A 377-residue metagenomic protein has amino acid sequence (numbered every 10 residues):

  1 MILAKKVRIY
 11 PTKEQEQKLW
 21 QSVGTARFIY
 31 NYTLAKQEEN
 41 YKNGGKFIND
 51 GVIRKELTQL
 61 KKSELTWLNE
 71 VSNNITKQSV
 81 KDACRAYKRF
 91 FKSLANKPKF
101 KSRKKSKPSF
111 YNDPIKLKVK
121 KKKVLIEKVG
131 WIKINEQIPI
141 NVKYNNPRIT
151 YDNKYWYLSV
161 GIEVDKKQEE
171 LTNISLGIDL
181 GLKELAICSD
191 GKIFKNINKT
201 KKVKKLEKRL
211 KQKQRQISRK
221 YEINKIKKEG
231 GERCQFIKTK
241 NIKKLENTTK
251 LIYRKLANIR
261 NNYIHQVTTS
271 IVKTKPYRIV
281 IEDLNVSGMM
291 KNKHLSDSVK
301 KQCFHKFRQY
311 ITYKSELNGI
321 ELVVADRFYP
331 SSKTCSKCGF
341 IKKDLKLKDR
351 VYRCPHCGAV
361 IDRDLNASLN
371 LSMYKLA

Functional and structural regions predicted by a protein language model:
M1-A377: Nucleic-acid substrate recognition interfaces
